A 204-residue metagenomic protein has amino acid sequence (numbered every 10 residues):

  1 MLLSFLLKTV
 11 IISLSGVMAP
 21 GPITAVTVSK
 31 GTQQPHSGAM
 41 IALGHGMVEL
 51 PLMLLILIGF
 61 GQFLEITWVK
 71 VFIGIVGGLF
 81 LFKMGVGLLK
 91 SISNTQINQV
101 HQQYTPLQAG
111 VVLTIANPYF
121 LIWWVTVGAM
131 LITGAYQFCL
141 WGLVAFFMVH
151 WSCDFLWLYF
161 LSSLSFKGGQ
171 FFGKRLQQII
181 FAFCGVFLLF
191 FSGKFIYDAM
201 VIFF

Functional and structural regions predicted by a protein language model:
L3-V71, V127-F146: Juxtamembrane transmembrane-helix termini in multi-pass membrane transport proteins
L7-I12, L79-F82, A109-V112, V149-H150 (+1 more regions): Short alpha-helical transmembrane interface motifs in multi-pass membrane proteins
I23, V48-F60, L81-G87, F120-L121 (+1 more regions): Alpha-helical transmembrane segments and their lipid-water interface positions in multi-pass membrane proteins
V48-L52, Q103-I115, A182-L188: Small-residue-rich segments of transmembrane alpha-helices in multi-pass membrane proteins, especially helix faces
L55-L57, I115-T126, F187-V201: Hydrophobic alpha-helical transmembrane segments in multi-pass integral membrane proteins
I66-S93, W151-L161, F172-F204: Selective transmembrane alpha-helices of multi-pass membrane proteins
S91-A109, Q170: Flexible interhelical linker loops that connect adjacent transmembrane helices in multi-pass membrane transporters
Y136, G142-L164: Hydrophobic alpha-helical transmembrane segments of multi-pass membrane transport proteins, especially secondary
